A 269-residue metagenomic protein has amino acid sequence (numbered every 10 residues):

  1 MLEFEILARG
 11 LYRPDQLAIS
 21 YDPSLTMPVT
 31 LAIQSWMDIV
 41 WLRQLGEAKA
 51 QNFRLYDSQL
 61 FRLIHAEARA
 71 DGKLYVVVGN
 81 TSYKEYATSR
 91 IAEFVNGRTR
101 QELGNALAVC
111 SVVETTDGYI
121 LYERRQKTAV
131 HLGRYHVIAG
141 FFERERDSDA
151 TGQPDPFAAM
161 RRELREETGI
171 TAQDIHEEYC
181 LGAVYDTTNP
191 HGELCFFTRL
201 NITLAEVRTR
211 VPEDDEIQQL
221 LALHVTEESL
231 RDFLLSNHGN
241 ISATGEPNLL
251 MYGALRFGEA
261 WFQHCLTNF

Functional and structural regions predicted by a protein language model:
M1-V137, F141-R162, I170-F269: N-terminal leader/linker segments that precede catalytic domains of diphosphate-processing enzymes
R165: Juxtacatalytic substrate-recognition/specificity segment
